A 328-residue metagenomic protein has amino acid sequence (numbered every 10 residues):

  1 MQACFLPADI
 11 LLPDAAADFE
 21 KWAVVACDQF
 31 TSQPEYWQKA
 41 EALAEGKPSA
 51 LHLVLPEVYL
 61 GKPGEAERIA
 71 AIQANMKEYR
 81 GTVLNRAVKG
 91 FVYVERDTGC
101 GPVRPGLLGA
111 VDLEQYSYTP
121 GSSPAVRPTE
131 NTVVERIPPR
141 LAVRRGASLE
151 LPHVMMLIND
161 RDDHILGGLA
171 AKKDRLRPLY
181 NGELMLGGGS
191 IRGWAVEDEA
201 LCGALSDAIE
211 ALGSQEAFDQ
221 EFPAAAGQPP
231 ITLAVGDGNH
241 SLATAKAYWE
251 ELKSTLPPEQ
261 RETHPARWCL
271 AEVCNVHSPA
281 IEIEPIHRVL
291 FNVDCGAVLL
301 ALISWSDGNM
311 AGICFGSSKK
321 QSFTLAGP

Functional and structural regions predicted by a protein language model:
M1-G189, E197, F222: N-terminal extension/subdomain marker
E41-A44, L84, D97-C100, L141-L149 (+5 more regions): A general structural signal for short secondary-structure junctions and capping/turn motifs
S49-L51, P152-V154, I231, A266-E272 (+2 more regions): Structural beta-strand/beta-sheet cores of well-ordered domains, especially the beta-sheet scaffolds that support
S148, E197, L201, L233-S241: Short, contiguous, pocket-lining structural segments that sit at or immediately flank catalytic/ligand-binding sites
S190-P223, V273: Pepsin-like aspartyl protease folds
A211-L256: Active-site beta-strand/loop microenvironment that shapes enzyme catalytic pockets
D237-S304: Catalytic or ion-translocation cores adjacent to nucleophile or general acid/base/metal-coordination motifs in diverse
F291-P328: C-terminal catalytic or substrate-handling cores of phosphate/nucleotide- and metal-cofactor-dependent proteins acting
